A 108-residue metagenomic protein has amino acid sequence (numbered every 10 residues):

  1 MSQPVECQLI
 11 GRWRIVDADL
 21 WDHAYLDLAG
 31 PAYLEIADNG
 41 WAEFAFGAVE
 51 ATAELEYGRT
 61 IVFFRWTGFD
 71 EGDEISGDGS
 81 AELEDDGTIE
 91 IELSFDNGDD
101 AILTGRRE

Functional and structural regions predicted by a protein language model:
M1-Q8, R12-A18, A24, P31-Y33 (+1 more regions): Beta-sheet ligand-binding and adhesion/scaffold domains
C7, H23-I61: N-terminal glycine/threonine-rich, aromatic-flanked beta-hairpin/loop signature
